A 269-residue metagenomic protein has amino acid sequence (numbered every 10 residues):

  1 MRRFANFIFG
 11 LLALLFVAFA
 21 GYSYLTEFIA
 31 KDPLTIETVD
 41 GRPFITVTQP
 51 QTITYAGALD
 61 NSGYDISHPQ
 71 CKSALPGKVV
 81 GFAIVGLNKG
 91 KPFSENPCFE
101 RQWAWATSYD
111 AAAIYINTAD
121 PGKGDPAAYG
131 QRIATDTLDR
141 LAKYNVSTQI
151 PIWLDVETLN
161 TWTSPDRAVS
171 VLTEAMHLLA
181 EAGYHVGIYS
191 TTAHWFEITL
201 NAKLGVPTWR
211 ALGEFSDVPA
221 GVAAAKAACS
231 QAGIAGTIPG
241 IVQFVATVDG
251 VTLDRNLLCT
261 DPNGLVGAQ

Functional and structural regions predicted by a protein language model:
M1-L14: N-terminal Sec-pathway targeting helices
A20-P33: Hydrophobic single-pass membrane-insertion segments
E37-G77, G205-Q269: Functionally critical loop-and-helix segments that line ligand-binding/catalytic clefts of soluble enzyme domains
G41, Q49-M176, A180-Y184: Substrate-binding cleft of extracellular glycoside hydrolase catalytic domains
Y129-R132, D136, V156, G187 (+2 more regions): N-terminal pro-sequences and low-complexity stem/linker regions of secreted or lumenal proteins
L138-E157, A193-D217: Accessory recognition modules or surfaces
L179-E197: Aromatic-lined carbohydrate-recognition surfaces of secreted/lumenal glycan-active proteins
